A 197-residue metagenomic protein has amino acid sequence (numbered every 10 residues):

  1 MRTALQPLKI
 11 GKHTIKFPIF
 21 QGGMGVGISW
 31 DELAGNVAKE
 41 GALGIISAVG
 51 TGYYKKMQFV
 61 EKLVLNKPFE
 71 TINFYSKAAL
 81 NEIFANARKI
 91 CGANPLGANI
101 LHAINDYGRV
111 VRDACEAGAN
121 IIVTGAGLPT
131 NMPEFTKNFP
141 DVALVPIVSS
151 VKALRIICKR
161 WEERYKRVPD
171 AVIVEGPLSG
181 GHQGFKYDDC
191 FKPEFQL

Functional and structural regions predicted by a protein language model:
M1-L197: Active-site entrance/lid segments in N-terminal catalytic domains of soluble metabolic enzymes
